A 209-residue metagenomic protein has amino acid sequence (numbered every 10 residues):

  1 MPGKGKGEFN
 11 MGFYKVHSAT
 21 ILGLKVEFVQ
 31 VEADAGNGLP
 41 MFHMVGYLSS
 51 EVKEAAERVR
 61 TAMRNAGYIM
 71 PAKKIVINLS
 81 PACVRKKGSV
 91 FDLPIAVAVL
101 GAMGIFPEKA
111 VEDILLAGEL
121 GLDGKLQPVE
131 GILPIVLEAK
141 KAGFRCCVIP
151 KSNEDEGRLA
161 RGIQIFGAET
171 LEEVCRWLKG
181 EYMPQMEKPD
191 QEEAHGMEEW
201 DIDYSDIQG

Functional and structural regions predicted by a protein language model:
P2-G209: Peripheral, non-AAA+ core regions of ATP-driven protein-machinery
